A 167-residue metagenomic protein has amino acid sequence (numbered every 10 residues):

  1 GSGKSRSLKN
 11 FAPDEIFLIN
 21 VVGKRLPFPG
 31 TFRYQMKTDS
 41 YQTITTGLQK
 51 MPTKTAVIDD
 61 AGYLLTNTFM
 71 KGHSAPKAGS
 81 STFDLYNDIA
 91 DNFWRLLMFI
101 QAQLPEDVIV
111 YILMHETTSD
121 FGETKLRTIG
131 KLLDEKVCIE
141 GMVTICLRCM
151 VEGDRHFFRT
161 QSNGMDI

Functional and structural regions predicted by a protein language model:
G1-I58, G62-N67: Conserved P-loop
D14, E106, H156: Residue-level signal for beta-strand positions within conserved beta-sheet cores that form or flank
I16-L18, V110, C146-R148: Short, well-ordered beta-strand core segments
N20-V22, M114, M150: Residues at the C-termini of beta-strands that transition into short coil/loop
M51, E106, G141: Structured loop/turn residues at beta-strand edges in well-structured enzyme cores
D60-C138: P-loop NTPase motor core
S119-I167: Conserved GTP-binding G-domain of TRAFAC-class P-loop NTPases and closely related GTPase folds
